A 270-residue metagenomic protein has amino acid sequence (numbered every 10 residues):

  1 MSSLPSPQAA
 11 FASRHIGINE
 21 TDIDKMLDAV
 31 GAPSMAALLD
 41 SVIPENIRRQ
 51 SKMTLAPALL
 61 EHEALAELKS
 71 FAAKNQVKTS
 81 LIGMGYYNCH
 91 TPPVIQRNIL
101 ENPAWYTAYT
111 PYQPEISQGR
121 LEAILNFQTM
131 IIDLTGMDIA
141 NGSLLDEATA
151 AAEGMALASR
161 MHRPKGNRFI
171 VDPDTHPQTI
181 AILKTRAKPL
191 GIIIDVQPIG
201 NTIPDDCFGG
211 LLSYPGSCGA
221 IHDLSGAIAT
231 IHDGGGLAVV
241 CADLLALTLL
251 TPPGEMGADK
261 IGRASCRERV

Functional and structural regions predicted by a protein language model:
M1-I18: Charged, compositionally biased N-terminal leader segments and the immediate start of the first structured element
P5, N102-P114, M130-M137, R163-G166 (+2 more regions): Gly-rich Lys/Arg/Thr-decorated short loops/hinges at beta-loop-alpha junctions or inter-strand turns that position
R14-T21, V42-P44: Short acidic alpha-helix initiation/capping motifs at coil-to-helix transition points, especially at protein N-termini
A32-N46, A258-D259, R263: TRNA-binding/sensing appendages of the translation machinery
D40-N126, I132: N-terminal entrance/gating region of PLP-dependent enzymes' catalytic architecture
L60-L65, Q128, A140-K165: Conserved beta-loop-alpha segment that forms the PLP phosphate-binding cup at the N-terminus of a helix
Y112-I116, R120, D133-A152: Short loop-beta-helix segment that forms the pyridoxal 5′-phosphate
T149-R269: Conserved PLP-enzyme active-site core in the AAT-like
